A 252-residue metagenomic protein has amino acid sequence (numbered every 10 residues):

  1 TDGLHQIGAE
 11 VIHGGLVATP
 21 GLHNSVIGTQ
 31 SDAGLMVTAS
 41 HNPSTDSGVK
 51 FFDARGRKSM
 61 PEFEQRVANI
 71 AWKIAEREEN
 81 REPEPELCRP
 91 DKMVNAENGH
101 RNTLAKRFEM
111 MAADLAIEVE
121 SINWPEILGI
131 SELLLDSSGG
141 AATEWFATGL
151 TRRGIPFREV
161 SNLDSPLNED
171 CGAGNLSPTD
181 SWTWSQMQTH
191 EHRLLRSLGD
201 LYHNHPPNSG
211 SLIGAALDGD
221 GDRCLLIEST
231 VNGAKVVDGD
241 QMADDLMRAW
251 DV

Functional and structural regions predicted by a protein language model:
T1, V17, S40-P43, S137-E144 (+1 more regions): Gly/Ser/Thr-rich loops at beta-strand to alpha-helix junctions that form or flank small-molecule/cofactor-binding
T1-L4, T45-A54, W145-A147, D222-M242: Short Gly/Thr/Asp-enriched flexible loops that form oxyanion-binding sites at enzyme active sites
T1-R57: Ferredoxin-reductase
H5, G14-T19, N69-K106, L226-V252: Proline/glycine-rich low-complexity loops and linkers
L16-V17, A39-N42, G56, E64 (+3 more regions): Short, ordered loop/turn segments at secondary-structure junctions
D32-M36, L134, L212-A216: Short glycine-aspartate micro-motif
S47-S209: Gly/Ser/Thr-enriched, mixed-charge loops and adjacent short helices that form phosphate/oxyanion-binding elements
L176-V252: Acidic, glycine-rich loop-and-beta core segments that form the ion-binding/anion-interacting portion of active sites
